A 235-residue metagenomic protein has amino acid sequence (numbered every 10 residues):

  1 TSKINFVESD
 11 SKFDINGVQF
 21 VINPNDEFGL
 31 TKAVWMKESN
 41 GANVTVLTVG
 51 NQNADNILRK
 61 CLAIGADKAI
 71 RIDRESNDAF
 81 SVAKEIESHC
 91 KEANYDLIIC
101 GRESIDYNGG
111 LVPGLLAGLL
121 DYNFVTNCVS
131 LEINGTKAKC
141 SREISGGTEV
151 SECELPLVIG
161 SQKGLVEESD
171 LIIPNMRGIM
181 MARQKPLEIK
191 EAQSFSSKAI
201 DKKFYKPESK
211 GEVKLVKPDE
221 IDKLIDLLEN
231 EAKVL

Functional and structural regions predicted by a protein language model:
T1-L235: N-terminal glycine-rich FAD/FM-binding segment characteristic of electron-transfer flavoproteins
